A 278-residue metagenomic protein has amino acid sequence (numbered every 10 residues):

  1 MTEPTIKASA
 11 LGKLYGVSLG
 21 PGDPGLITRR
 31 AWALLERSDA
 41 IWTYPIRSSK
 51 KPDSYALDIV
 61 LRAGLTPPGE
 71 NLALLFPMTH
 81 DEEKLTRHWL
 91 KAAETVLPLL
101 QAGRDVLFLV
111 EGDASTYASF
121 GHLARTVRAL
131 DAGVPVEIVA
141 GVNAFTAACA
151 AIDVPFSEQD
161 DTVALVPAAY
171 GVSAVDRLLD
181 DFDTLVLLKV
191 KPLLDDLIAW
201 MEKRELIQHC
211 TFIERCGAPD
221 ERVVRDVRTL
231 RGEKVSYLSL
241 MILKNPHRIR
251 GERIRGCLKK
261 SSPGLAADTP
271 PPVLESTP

Functional and structural regions predicted by a protein language model:
T2-A73, D176-L179, V224-R231: Glycine-rich, flexible N-terminal cofactor/catalytic loop recognition
L14, L179-D268, P272-P278: A contiguous loop/helix-start segment that scaffolds small-molecule binding in enzyme catalytic cores
G22, I27, L85-L97: Glycine-rich, highly charged phosphate/nucleotide-binding loops
A31-L34, D58-I59, L123-T126, D153-V154 (+3 more regions): Short, solvent-exposed amphipathic alpha-helical segments in soluble enzyme and RNA/protein-processing domains
L35-D39, G103, F182, L238: Short, well-ordered alpha-helix to beta-strand connector turns
T43-Y44, A73, F108-V110, I138-G141 (+3 more regions): General beta-strand structural signal in soluble alpha/beta enzymes
E70-L90: Phosphate/nucleotide-donor binding subsite
G112-D181, G232, P246-I249: Class I SAM-dependent methyltransferase SAM-binding "motif I" and its flanking Rossmann-like core
